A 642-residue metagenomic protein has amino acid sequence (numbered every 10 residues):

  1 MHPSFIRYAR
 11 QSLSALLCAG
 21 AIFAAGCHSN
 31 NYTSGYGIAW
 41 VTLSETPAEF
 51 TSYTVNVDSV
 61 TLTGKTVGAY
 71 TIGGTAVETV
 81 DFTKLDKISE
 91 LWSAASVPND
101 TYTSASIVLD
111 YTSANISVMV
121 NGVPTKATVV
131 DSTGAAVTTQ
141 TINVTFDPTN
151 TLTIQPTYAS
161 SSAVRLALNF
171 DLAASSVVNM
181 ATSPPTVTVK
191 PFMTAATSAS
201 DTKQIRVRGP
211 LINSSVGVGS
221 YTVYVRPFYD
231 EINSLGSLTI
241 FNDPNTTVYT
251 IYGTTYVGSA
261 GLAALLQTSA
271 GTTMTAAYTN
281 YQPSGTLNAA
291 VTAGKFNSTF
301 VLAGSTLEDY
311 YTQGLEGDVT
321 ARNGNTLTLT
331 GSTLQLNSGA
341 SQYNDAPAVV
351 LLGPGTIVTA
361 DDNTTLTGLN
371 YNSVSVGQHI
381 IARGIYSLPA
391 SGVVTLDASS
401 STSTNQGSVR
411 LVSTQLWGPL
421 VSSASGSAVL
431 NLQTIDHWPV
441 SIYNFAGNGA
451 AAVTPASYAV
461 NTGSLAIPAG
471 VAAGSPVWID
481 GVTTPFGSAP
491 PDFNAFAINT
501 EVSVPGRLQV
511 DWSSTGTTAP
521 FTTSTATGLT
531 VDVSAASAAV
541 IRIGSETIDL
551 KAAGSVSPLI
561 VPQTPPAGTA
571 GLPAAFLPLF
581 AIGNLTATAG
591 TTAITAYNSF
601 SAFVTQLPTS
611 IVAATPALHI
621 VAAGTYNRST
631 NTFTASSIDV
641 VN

Functional and structural regions predicted by a protein language model:
H2-L16: Bacterial N-terminal signal peptides that target proteins for export
F23-G26: C-terminal motif of bacterial Sec signal peptides marking the signal peptidase cleavage site
H28-G324, T330-Q335, P347, P354-A360 (+7 more regions): A short, solvent-exposed, low-complexity linear motif enriched for acidic/polar residues with Pro/Gly/Ser/Thr
N337-S341: Intrinsically disordered, low-complexity Ser/Thr- and acidic-rich flexible linkers and loops, especially at boundaries
A450-A452, A456-Y458: Long, polar low-complexity intrinsically disordered regions
A459-G463, V604: Gly/Ser-centered flexible loop/linker motifs
A466-P468: Alpha-helical scaffolds that organize eukaryotic protein assemblies
